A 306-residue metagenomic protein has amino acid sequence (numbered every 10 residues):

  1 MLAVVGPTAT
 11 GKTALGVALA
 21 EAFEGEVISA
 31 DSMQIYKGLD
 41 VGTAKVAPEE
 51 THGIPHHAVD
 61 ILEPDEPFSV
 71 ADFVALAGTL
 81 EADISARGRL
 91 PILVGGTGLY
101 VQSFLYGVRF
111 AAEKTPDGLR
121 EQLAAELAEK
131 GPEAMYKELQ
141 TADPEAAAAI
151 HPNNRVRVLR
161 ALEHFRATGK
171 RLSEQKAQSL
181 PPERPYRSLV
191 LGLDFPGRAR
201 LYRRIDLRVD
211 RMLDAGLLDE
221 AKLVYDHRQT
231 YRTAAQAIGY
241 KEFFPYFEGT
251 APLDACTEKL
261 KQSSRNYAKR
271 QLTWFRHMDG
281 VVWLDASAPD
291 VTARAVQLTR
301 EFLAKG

Functional and structural regions predicted by a protein language model:
M1-G306: Phosphate/pyrophosphate-binding catalytic cores of soluble transferases and nucleic-acid-acting enzymes
